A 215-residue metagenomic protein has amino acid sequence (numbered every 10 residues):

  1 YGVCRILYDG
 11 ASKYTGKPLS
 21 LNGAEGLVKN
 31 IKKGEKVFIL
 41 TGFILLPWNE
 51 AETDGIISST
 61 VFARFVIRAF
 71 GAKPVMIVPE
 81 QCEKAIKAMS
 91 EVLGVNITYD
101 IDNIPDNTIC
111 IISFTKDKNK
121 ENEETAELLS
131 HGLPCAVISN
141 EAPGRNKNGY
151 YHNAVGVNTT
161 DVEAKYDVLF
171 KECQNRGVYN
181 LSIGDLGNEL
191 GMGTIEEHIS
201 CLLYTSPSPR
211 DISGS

Functional and structural regions predicted by a protein language model:
Y1-K36: Positively charged, low-complexity intrinsically disordered leader regions
I39-I44, S139-P143, G184-L186: Short loop/turn segments at strand-loop or loop-helix junctions that form parts of catalytic or ligand-binding pockets
E52-F70: Histidine-anchored nucleotide/phosphate-binding helix
G71-A72, N175-Y179: A short helix->loop->beta-strand "cap" motif at the edges of active sites that frequently abuts
K73-P79: Short internal beta-strands
K84-M89, S182-I183, N188-I199: Glycine-rich, charge-decorated loop segments at or immediately adjacent to ligand/cofactor-binding or catalytic sites
A88-F170: An acidic, phosphate/nucleotide-engaging active-site surface
Y204-G214: Single conserved hydrophobic/aromatic residue that forms the stacking wall/gate of nucleotide- or nucleobase-binding
